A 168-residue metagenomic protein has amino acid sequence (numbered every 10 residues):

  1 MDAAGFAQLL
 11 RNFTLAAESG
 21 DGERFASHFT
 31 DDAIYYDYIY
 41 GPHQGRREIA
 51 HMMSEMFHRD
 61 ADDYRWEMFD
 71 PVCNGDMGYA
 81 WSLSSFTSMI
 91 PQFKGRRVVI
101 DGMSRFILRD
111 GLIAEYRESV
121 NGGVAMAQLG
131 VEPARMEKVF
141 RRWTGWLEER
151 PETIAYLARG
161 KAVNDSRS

Functional and structural regions predicted by a protein language model:
M1-S27, D31, W146-S168: Short, low-complexity N-terminal intrinsically disordered segments enriched in polar/charged residues
N12-L15, I39, E115: Short, flexible active-site loop motifs that bind/organize anionic cofactors or intermediates
G22-G78: A solvent-exposed, acidic/Ser-Thr-rich amphipathic alpha-helical stretch
F57-S168: A beta-strand edge to alpha-helix "cap/lid" segment located at domain peripheries
